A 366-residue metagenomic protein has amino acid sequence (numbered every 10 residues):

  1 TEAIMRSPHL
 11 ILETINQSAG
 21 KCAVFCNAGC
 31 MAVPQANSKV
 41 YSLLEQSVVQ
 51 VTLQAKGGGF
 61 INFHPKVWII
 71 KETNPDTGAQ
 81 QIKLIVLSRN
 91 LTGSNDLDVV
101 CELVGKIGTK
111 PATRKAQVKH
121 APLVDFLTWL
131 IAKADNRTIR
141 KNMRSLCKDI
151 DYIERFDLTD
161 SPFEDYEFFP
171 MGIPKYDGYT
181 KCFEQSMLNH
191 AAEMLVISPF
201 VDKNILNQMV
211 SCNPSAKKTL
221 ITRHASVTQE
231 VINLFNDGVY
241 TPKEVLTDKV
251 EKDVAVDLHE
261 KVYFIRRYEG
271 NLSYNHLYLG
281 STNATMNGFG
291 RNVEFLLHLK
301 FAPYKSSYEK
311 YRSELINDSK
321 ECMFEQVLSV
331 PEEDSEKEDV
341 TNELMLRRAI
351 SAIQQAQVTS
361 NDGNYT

Functional and structural regions predicted by a protein language model:
T1-T366: PLD/PLD-like phosphodiesterase catalytic module centered on the HKD motif
